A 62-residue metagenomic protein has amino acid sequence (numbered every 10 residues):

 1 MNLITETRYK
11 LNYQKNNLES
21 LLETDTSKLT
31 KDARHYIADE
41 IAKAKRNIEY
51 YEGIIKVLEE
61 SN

Functional and structural regions predicted by a protein language model:
M1-N16, A38: Short, charge/polar-rich alpha-helical segments
N2-I4, S27-K28, H35, K56-N62: Short acidic DE-rich linear segments
I4-T7, E23, T30, I37 (+1 more regions): Amphipathic alpha-helical coiled-coil segments and their boundaries
N12-Y13, K28, H35, K43 (+1 more regions): Short linear motifs centered on Gly/Pro in flexible linkers and helix caps
N17-T24, E40-N62: Amphipathic alpha-helical coiled-coil segments
A33-Y36, E52: Surface-exposed beta-strand edges and their flanking turn/coil or helix-capping segments
